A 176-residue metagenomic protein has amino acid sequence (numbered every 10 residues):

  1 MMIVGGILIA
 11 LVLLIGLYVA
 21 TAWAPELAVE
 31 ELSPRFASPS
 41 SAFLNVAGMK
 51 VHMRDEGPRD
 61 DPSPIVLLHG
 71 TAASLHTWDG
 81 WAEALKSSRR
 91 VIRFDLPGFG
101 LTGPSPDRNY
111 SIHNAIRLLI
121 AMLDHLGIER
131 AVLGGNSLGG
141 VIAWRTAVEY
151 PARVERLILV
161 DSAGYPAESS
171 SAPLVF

Functional and structural regions predicted by a protein language model:
M1-S63, S88-R89, I128-E129: Alpha/beta-hydrolase fold catalytic core
S40, V46-M49, R54-E56, L96-G134: Active-site loop/oxyanion-hole signature of alpha/beta-hydrolase fold enzymes
M49, D55-L101: Conserved HGGG/HGGXW glycine-rich cap/lid loop of the alpha/beta-hydrolase fold
T77-D79, T102-R108, E168-S171: Conserved catalytic-core motifs of eukaryotic protein kinase domains, centered on the activation segment
D79, I120, W144-V148: Short, hydrophobic alpha-helix immediately C-terminal to the catalytic nucleophile
G135, G139, A143: Gly/Ala-rich beta-loop-alpha elbow adjacent to hydrolase catalytic centers
W144-E149, E155-F176: Flexible "cap/lid" loop of the alpha/beta hydrolase fold
